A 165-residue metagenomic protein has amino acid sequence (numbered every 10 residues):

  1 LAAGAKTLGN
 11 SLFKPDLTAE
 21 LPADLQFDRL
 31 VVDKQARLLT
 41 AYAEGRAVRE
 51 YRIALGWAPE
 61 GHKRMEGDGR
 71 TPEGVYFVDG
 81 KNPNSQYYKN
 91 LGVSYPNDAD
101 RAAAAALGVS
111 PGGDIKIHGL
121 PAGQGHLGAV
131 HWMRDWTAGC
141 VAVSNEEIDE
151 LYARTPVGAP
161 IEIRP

Functional and structural regions predicted by a protein language model:
L1-D16: A general sequence property marking short-to-moderate contiguous segments in secreted/outer-membrane adhesion
F13-R29, K34-Q35, R52-D79, D98-A103 (+3 more regions): N-terminal post-signal-peptidase region of extra-cytosolic proteins
G80-P165: Exported/periplasmic cell-wall-interacting domains
